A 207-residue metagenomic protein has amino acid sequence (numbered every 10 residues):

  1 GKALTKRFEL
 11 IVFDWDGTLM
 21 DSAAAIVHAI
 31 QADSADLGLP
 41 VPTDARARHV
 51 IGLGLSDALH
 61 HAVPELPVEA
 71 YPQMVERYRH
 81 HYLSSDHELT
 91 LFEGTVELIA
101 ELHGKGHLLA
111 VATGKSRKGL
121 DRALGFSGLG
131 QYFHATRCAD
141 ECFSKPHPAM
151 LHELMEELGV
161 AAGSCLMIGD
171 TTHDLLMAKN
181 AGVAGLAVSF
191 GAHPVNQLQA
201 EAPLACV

Functional and structural regions predicted by a protein language model:
A3-H49: Active-site neighborhood of HAD-like aspartate-dependent phosphohydrolases
E9, A100-E101, L108, S164 (+1 more regions): Structural signature of beta-strand start/N-cap positions in the alpha/beta core of ABC transporter nucleotide-binding
A29, T43-R46, A58, A70 (+6 more regions): Hydrophobic alpha-helical segments typical of transmembrane helices and their membrane-interface/capping positions
I51-L83, E93-H103: A metal-dependent, Asp-based hydrolase signature
S84-V111, R117-D121, P148: Short, acidic loop-to-helix structural element flanking the phosphoryl-transfer center in phosphate-processing enzymes
E88-T90, S116-I168, T172-A181, V195-Q199: Substrate-recognition "cap/lid" segment bordering the active-site pocket of phosphatases
V188-S189: Conserved acidic donor-binding loop of glycosyltransferase catalytic domains
A205-V207: Short acidic-hydrophobic, aromatic-tinged amphipathic segments that line or gate anion-handling sites
